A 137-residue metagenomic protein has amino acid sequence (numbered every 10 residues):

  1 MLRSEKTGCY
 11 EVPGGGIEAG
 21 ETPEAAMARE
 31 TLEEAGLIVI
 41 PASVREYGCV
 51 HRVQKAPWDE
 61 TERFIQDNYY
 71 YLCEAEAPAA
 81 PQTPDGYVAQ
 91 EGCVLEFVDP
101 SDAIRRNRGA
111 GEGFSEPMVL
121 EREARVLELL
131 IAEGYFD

Functional and structural regions predicted by a protein language model:
M1-V12, E24: N-terminal strand-loop-strand
L2-E5, E74-E76, V98-S101: Generic beta-structure capping elements
G8-Y10, A80-D137: Nudix hydrolase/Nudix homology domain
V12-G48: The catalytic Nudix box helix
I17, V50, A75, P100-A103: Hydrophobic pocket-lining residues within nucleotide cofactor-binding pockets
A19, D59, Y135-D137: Functional cleft and adjacent loop/helix regions within the main domain that mediate ligand binding or catalysis
L37, V44-G48, E62-R63, N68 (+4 more regions): Membrane-topology and secretion signals of cell-surface/extracellular proteins
H51-Q82, E96: Active-site-adjacent beta-strand/loop module that shapes the phosphate/pyrophosphate-binding cleft
